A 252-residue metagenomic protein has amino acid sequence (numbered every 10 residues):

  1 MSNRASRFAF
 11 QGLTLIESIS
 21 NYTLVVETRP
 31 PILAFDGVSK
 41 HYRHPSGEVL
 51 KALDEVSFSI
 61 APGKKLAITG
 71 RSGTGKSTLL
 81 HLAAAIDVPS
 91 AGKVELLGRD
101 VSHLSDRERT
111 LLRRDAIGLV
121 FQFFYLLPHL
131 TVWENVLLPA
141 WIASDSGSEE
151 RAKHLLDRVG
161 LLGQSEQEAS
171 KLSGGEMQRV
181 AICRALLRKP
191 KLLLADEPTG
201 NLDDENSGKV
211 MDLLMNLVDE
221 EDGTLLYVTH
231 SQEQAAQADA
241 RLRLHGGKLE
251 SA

Functional and structural regions predicted by a protein language model:
M1, F8, T14-S20, L79 (+2 more regions): Intrinsically disordered, low-complexity peptide-like regions
M1-N3, G47: Short intrinsically disordered, low-complexity coil segments enriched in acidic
N3-H41, E250-A252: ABC-family P-loop ATPase nucleotide-binding domain
I32-L33, S39-Q237, R241: ABC family nucleotide-binding domain
R241-A252: H-loop (His-switch) and adjacent beta-strand-loop-beta switch element of ABC-type ATPase nucleotide-binding domains
